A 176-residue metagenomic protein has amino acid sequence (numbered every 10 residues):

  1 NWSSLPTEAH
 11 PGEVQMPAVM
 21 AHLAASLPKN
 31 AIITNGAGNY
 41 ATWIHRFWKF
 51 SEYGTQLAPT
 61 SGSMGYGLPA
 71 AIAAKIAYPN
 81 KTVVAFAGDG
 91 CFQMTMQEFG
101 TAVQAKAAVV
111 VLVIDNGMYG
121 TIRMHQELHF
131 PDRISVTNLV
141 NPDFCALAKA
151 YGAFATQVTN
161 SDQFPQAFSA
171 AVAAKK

Functional and structural regions predicted by a protein language model:
N1-A74: Active-site diphosphate/adenylate-binding microenvironment
W43-K176: Thiamine diphosphate
